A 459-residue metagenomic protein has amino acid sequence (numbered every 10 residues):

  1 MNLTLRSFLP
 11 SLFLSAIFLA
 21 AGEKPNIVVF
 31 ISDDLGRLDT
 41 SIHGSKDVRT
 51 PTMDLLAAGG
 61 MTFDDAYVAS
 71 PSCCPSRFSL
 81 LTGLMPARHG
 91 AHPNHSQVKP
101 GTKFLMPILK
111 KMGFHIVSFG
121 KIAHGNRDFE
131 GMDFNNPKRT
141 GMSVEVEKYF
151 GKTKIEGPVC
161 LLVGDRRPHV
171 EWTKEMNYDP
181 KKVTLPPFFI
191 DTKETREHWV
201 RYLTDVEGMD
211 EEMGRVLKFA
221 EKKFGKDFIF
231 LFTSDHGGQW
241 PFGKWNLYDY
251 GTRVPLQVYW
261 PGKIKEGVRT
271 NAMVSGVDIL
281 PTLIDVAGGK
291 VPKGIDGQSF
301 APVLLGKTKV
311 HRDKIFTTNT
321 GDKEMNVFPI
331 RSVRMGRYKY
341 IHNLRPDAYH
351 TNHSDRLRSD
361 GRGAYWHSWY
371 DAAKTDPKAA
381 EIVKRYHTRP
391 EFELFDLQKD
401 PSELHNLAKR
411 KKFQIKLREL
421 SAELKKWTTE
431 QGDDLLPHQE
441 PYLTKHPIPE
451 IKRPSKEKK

Functional and structural regions predicted by a protein language model:
N2-L3, S7, F13-E393, P401-A422 (+3 more regions): Formylglycine-dependent sulfatase
